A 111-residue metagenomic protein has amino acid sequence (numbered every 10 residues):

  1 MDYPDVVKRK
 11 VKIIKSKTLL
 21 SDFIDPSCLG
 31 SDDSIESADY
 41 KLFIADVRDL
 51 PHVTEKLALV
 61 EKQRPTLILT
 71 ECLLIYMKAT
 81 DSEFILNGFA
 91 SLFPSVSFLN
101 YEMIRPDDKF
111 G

Functional and structural regions predicted by a protein language model:
M1-G111: Alpha-helical subdomain
